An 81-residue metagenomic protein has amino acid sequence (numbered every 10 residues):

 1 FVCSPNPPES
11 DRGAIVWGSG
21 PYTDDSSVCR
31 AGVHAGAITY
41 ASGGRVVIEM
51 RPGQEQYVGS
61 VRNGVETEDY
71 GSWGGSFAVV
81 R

Functional and structural regions predicted by a protein language model:
F1-R81: Mitochondrial intermembrane space
